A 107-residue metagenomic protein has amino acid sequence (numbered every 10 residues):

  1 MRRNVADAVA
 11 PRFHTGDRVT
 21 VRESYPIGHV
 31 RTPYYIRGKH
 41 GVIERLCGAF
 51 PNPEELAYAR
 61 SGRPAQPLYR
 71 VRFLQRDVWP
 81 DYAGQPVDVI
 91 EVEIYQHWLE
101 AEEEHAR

Functional and structural regions predicted by a protein language model:
R2-R107: Basic/aromatic-rich interaction segments and small domains that mediate binding to polyanionic partners
